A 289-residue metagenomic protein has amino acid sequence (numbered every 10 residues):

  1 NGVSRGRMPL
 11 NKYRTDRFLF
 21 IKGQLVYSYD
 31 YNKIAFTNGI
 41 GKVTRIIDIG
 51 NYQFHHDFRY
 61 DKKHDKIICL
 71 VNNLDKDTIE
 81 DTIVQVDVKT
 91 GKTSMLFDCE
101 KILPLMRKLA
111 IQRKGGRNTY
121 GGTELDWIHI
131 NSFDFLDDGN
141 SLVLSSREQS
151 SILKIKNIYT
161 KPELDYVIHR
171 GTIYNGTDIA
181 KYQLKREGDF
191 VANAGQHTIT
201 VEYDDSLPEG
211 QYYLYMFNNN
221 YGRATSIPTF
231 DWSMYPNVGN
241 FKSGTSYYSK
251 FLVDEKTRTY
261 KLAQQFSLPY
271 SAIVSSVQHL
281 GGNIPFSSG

Functional and structural regions predicted by a protein language model:
N1-G289: Histidine-/acidic-rich catalytic cores in large beta-rich domains
